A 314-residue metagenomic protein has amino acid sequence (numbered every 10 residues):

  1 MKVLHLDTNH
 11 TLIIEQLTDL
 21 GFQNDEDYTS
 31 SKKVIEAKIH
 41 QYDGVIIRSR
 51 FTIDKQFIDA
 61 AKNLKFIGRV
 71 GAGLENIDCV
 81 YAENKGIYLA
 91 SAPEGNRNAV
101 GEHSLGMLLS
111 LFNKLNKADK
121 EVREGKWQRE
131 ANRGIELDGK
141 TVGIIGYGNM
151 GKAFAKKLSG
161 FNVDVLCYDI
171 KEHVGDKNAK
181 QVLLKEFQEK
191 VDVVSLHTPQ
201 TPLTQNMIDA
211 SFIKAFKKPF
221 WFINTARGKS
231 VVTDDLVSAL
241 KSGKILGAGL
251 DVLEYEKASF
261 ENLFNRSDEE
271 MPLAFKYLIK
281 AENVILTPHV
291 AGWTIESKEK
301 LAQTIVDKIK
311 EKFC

Functional and structural regions predicted by a protein language model:
M1, L12, D19, N132-K218: Rossmann-like dinucleotide/phosphate-binding beta-alpha-beta segment
M1-Y42, N162: N-terminal glycine-/charge-rich "phosphate-binding" loop or analogous flexible N-terminal tail
D27-Y28, V70-G71, I87-N98, A226: Short beta->alpha connector loops at strand-helix junctions that form conserved, small/polar/Pro-enriched
I39-G44, K62-L64, E189-V194, K217-F220: Short acidic/histidine-rich motifs immediately flanking catalytic phosphotransfer sites in two-component signaling
R50, T198-Q200, A226-R227, L253-E254: Short glycine-/small-residue-rich Rossmann-like dinucleotide-binding loops
T52-L64, Y81, L203-F222: Rossmann-fold NAD(P) dinucleotide-binding segment
K85, P93-T141, A153, G160: Phosphate-binding beta-alpha-beta segment of Rossmann-like dinucleotide-binding domains, i.e., the NAD(P)
P219, R227-C314: Rossmann-like dinucleotide-binding domain for NAD(H)/NADP(H)
